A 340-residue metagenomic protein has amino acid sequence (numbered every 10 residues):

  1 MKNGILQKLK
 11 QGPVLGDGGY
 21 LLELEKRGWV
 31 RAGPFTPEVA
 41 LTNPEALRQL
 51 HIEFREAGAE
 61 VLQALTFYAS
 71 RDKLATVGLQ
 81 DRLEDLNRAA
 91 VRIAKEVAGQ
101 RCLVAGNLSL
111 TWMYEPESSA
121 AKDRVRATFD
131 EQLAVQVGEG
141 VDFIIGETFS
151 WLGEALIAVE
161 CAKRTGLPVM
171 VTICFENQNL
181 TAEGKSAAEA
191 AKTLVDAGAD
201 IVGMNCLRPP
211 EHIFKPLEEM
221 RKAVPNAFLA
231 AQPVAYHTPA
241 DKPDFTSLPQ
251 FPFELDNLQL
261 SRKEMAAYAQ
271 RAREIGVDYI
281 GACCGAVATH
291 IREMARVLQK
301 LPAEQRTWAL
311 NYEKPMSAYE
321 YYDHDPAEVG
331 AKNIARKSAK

Functional and structural regions predicted by a protein language model:
M1-K340: Domain-level signal for soluble alpha/beta catalytic cores
